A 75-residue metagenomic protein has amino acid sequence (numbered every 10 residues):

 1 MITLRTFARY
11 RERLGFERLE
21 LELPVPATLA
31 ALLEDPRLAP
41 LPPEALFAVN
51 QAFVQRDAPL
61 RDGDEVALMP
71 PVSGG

Functional and structural regions predicted by a protein language model:
M1-G74: Ubiquitin-like/PB1-type beta-grasp interaction modules and other compact soluble beta-rich domains
